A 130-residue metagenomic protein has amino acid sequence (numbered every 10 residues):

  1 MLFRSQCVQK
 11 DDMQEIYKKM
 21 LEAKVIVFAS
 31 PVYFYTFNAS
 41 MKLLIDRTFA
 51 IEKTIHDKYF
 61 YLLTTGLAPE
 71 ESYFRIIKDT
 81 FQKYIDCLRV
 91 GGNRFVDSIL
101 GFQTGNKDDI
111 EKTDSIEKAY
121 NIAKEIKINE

Functional and structural regions predicted by a protein language model:
V8-R89: Helix-loop-strand module that forms the ligand-binding subsite of alpha/beta enzymes
Q82-E130: Glycine-rich phosphate/pyrophosphate-binding loop and the adjoining helix
